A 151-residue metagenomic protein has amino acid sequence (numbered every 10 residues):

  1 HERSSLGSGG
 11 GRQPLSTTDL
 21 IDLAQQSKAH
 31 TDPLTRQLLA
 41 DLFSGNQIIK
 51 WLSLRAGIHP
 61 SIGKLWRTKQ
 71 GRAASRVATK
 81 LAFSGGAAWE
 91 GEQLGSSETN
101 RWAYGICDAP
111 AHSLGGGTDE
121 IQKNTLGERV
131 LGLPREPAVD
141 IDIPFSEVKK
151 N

Functional and structural regions predicted by a protein language model:
H1-E2, I21, K50-G57, A87 (+1 more regions): Short acidic (Asp/Glu) and glycine-rich catalytic loops that position anionic groups and cofactors
H1-K50, H112, S146-N151: Glycine-rich beta->alpha junctions and the first turn(s) of the following alpha-helix
S16, T31, H59, D119-E120: Residue-level preference for nonpolar/small residues embedded in alpha-helices
I21-D22, Q37-I58, T68-F83: Loop-to-helix element that buttresses phosphate recognition and phosphoryl-transfer chemistry
S61, L65-N151: Alpha-helix capping/hinge segments and adjacent helical runs
